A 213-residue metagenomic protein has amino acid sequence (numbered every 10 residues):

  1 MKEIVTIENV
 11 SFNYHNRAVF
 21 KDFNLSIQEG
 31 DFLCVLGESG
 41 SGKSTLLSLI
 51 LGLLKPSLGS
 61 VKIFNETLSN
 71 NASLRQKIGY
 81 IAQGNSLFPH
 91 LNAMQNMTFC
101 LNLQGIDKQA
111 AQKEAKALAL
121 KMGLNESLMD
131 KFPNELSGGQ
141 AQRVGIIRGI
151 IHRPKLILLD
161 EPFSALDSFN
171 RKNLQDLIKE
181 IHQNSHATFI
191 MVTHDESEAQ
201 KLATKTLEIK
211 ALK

Functional and structural regions predicted by a protein language model:
L36-E38: The feature captures the beta-strand-to-loop junction immediately N-terminal to the Walker
L51: Helix-to-loop junction immediately C-terminal to a conserved catalytic motif
T67-G79, G84, L103: ABC ATPase NBD coupling module
Q109-S127, K179-E180: Conserved ABC ATPase "signature" region
N134, H152: Conserved signature/switch motifs of ABC ATPase nucleotide-binding domains
I146: Hydrophobic anchor residue at the start of the ABC signature
I157-E161: Catalytic Walker B motif of ABC-type/P-loop ATPase nucleotide-binding domains
H186-V192: Conserved H-loop
